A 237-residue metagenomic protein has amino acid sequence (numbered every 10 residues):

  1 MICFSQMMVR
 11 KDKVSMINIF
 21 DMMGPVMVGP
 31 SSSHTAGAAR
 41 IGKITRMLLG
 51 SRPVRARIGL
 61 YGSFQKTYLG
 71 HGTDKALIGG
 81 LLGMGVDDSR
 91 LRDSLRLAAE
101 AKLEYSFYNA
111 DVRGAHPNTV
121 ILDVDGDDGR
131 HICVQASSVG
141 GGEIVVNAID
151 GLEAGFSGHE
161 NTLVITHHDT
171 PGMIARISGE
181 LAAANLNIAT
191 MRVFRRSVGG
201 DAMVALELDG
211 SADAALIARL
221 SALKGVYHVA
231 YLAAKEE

Functional and structural regions predicted by a protein language model:
I2-S15: Short, Lys/Arg-enriched N-terminal segments with co-localized hydrophobic residues within the first ~10-30 amino acids
V14-V26, A56-G59: Short, hydrophobic/aliphatic alpha-helical segments
G24-G42: Conserved phosphate/anionic-ligand binding catalytic regions in large, soluble enzymes, centered on
R46-R57, M84-D88: Phosphate-handling active-site elements
Y61-E100: A structural-propensity feature for long, helix-poor, extended segments
T67-K75, P117, M203-E207: Short glycine/threonine-rich loop-to-helix capping motif typified by GTGT followed within a few residues by an Asp-Pro
A99, E104-V134: C-terminal edge-of-domain segments
F107, V134-E237: A conserved regulatory-domain signal marking ACT and ACT-like small-molecule sensing domains and adjacent regulatory
